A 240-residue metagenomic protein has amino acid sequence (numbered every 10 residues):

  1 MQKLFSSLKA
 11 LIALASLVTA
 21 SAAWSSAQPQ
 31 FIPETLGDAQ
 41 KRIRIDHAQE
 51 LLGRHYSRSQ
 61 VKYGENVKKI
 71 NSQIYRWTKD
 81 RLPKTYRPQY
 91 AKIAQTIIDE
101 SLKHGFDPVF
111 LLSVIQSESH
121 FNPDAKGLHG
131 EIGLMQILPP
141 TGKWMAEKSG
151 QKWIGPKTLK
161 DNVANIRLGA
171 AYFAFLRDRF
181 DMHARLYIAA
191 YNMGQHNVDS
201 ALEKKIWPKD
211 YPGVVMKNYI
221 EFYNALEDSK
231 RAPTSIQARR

Functional and structural regions predicted by a protein language model:
M1-Q116, D124, W144, P208-K209 (+1 more regions): Cell-wall glycan-active module
R76-A91, F121-G130, Q136-A164, L168-L186 (+2 more regions): Substrate-binding clefts and substrate-entry loops adjacent to catalytic sites of polymer-processing enzymes acting on
V109-L112, I132, R185-I188: Structural motif
